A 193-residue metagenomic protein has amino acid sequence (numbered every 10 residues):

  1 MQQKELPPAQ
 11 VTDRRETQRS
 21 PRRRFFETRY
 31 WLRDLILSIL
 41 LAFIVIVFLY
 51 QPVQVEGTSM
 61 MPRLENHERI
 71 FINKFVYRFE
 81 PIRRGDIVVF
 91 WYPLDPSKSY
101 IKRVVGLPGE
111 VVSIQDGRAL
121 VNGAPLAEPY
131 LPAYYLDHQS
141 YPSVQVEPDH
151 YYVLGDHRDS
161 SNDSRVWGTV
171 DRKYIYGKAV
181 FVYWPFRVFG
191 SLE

Functional and structural regions predicted by a protein language model:
Q2-L32, I39, I44, F48-Q54 (+1 more regions): Soluble "head" domains of membrane/secretory-pathway proteins
